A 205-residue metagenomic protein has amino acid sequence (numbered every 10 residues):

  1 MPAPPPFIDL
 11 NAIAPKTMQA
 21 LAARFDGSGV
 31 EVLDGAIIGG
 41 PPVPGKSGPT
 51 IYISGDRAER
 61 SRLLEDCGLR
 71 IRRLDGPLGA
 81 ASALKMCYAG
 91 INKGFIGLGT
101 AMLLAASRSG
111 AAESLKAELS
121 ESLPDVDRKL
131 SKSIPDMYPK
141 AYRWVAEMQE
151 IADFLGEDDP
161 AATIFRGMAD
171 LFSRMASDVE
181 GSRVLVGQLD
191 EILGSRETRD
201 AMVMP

Functional and structural regions predicted by a protein language model:
M1: Phosphate/pyrophosphate-binding loops at sites that engage ATP/ADP/AMP, CoA/4′-phosphopantetheine, polyphosphate
P4, I13-K93: Rossmann-fold dinucleotide-binding core
I8: Catalytic-core elements of nucleic-acid end-processing and repair enzymes
F25, C67-G68, S122-V126, R196: Alpha-helix boundary/capping residues
R57-L69, A101-L104, R143-A146, L189-S195: Short, basic, helix/turn surface patches
C67-A80, Q149-A161, R199-P205: Electropositive, surface-exposed helix/loop patches at the edges of structured domains that serve as adaptable
L84-L185: Helical "substrate-binding/catalytic lid" subdomain of Rossmann-like NAD(P)-dependent dehydrogenases/reductases
R183-P205: Short, basic/aromatic-enriched C-terminal tail that caps enzymatic domains
